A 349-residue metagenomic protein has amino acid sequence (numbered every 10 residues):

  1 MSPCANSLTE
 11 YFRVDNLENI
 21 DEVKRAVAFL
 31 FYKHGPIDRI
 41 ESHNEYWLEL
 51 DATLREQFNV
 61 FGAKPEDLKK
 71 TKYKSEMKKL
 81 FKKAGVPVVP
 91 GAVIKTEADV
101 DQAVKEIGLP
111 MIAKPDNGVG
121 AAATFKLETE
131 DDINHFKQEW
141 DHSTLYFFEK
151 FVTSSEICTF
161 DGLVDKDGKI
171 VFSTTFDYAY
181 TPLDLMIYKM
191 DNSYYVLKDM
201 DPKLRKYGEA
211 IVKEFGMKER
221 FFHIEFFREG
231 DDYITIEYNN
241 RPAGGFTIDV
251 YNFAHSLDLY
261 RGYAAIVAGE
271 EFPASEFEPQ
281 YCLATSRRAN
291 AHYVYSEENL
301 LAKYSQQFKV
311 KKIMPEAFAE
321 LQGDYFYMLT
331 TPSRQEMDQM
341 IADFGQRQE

Functional and structural regions predicted by a protein language model:
M1-E66, A98, P332-E336, M340-Q348: ATP-binding N-terminal substructure of ATP-dependent carboxylate-amine bond-forming enzymes
N6, G85-P87, N117-A121, P279 (+1 more regions): Short glycine-enriched loop/turn motifs at secondary-structure junctions
S7-L8, P36, P87, K169 (+1 more regions): Short loop/turn motifs at secondary-structure junctions
K70-S154, K166-K169, Y194-K206, A210 (+1 more regions): Active-site nucleotide/adenylate-binding loops and adjacent lid/helix of ATP-dependent enzymes
I107-G108, R228-I234, L321-G323: A short, glycine/Asx- and small/polar-enriched loop/turn that sits immediately N-terminal to a beta-strand
E139-L145, V152-Y194, P202-I234, N239-I248 (+1 more regions): Phosphate-binding core of ATP-grasp and ATP-grasp-like enzymes
R241-G262: ATP-dependent carboxylate-activation loops
A264-E349: Peripheral (often C-terminal) accessory segments that flank ATP-dependent C-N-forming ligase machineries
